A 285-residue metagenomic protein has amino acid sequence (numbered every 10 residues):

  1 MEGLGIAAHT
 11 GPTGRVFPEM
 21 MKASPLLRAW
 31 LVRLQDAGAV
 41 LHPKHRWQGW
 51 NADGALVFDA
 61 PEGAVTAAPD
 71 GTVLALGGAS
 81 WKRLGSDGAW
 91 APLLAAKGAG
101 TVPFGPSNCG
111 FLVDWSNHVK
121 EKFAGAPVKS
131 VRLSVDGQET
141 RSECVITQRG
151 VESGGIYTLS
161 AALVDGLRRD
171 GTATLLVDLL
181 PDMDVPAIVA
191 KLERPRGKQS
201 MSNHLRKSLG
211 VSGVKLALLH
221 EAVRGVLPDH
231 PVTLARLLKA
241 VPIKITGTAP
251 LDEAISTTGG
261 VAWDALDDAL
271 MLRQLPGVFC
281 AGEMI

Functional and structural regions predicted by a protein language model:
G3-G14, G71-A75, W81, R132-V278: Residue-level recognition of phosphate/Mg2+-coordinating polar/acidic sites in nucleotide-handling active sites
L4-V16, G38, G98-S107: A short alpha-helix-loop-beta-strand transition element characteristic of N-terminal alpha/beta dinucleotide-binding
T13-V32, L41-H42, W81-S86, L112-S116 (+2 more regions): Short beta-strand to alpha-helix junction loop
V40-A55: A conserved short coil-to-beta-strand element within the FAD-binding core of flavoproteins
V40-H42, V102, F279: General small-molecule cofactor/ligand-binding pocket signal
G71-N117: Glycine-rich loop(s) and the adjacent beta-strand/alpha-helix scaffold that form part
L112-C144: Acidic, Ser/Thr/Pro-rich intrinsically disordered regulatory segments
E283: Hard-cation-handling environments
